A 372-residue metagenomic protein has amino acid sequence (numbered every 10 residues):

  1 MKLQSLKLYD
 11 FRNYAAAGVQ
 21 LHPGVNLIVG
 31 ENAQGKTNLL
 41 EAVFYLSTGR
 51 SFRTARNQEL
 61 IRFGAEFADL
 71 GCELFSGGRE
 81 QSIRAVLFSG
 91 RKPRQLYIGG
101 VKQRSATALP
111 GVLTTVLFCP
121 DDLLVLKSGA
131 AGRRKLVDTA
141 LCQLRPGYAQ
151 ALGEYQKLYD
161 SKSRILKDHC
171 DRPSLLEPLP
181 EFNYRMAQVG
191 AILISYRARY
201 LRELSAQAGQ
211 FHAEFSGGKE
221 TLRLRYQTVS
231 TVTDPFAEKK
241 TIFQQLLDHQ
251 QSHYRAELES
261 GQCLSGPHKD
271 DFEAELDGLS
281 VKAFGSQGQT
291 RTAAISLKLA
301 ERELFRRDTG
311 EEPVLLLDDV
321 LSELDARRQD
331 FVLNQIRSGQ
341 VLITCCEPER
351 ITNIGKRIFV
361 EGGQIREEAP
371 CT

Functional and structural regions predicted by a protein language model:
M1-E31, P173-V314, E323-R327, F331-N334 (+3 more regions): Conserved NTPase motor "head" modules and their coupling/switch loops across ABC/AAA+ ATPases, GTPases, and GHKL ATPases
K36: Conserved lysine of the Walker
Y45-N57, A300-D308: Post-Walker A helix-loop "phosphate-sensing" segment adjacent to the P-loop in P-loop NTPases
T48-L126, A130-G132, D138-Y148, S205-Q210 (+2 more regions): Nucleotide-state sensing region of NTPase/ATPase domains
C72, Q340-E347: Structural recognition of the conserved hydrophobic beta-strand(s) that form the central parallel beta-sheet of P-loop
D318-V320: Walker B catalytic acidic pair
T352-V360: Conserved catalytic segment of ABC-fold P-loop ATPases
